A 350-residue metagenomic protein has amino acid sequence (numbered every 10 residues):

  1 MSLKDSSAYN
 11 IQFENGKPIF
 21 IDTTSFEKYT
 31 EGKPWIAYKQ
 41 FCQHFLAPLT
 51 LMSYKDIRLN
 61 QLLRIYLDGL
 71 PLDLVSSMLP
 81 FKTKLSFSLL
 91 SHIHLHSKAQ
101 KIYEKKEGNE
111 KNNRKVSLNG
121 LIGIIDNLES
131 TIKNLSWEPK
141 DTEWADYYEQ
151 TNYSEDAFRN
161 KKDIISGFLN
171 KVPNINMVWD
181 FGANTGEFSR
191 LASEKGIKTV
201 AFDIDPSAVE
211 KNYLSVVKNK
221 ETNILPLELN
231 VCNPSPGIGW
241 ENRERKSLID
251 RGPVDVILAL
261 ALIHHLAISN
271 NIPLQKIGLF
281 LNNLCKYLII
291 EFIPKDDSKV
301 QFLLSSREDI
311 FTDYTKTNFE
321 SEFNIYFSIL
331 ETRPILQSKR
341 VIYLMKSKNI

Functional and structural regions predicted by a protein language model:
S2-S53: Catalytic activation segment of kinase domains across protein kinase-like and atypical kinase folds
N174-N184: Conserved class I S-adenosyl-L-methionine
T185-I197: Conserved SAM-binding loop of SAM-dependent methyltransferases across substrates and taxa, primarily the Class I
K198-D203: Conserved SAM-binding motif I beta-strand of class I
Y213-R251: S-adenosyl-L-methionine
L258: A conserved beta-strand element that flanks and buttresses the S-adenosyl-L-methionine
H265-L281: A short, conserved alpha-helix within the catalytic core of class I
F280-K295: Conserved beta-strand signature within the Rossmann-like core of class I S-adenosyl-L-methionine
